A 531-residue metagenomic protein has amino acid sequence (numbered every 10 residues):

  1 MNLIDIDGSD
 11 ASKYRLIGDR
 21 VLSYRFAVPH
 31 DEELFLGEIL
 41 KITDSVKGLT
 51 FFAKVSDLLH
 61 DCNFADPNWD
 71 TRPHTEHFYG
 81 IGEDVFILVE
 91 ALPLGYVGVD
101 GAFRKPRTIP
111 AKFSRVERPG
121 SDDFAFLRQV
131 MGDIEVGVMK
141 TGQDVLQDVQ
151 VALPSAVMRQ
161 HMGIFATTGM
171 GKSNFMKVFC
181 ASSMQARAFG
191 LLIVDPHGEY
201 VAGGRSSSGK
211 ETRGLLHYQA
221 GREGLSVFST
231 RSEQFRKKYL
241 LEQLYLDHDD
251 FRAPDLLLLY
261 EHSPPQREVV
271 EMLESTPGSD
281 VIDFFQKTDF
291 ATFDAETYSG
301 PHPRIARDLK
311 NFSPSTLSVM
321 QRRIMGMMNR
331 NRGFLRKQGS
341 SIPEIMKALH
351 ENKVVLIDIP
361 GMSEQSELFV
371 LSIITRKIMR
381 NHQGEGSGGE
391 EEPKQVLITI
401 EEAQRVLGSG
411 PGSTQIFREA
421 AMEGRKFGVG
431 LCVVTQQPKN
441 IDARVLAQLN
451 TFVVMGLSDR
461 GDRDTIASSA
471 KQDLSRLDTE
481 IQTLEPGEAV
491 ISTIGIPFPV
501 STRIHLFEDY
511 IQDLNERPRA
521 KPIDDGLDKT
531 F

Functional and structural regions predicted by a protein language model:
M1-T167, N174-F179, E392-K394, S413-T414: Basic- and hydrophobic-enriched, low-structure N-terminal and domain-boundary segments that flank ATP-binding catalytic
L59-D61, G95-G98, R159, H197-V201 (+7 more regions): Conserved nucleotide-binding/hydrolysis micro-motifs of P-loop NTPases
D133-S229, A443, I491, I523-D524 (+1 more regions): Glycine-rich phosphate-binding loop of nucleotide-binding enzymes
G163-Q185, L371-G384, T414, A420: P-loop NTPase nucleotide-binding module
A188-L192, E351-V354, P393-L397, F427-C432: Loop/turn-to-beta-strand initiation segments
G198, A202-K210, T230-E419, E485 (+1 more regions): P-loop NTPase motor domains
A420-R503: Conserved ATP-driven motor cores of ASCE-family P-loop NTPases powering translocation/secretion/packaging/pilus
P486-F531: Conserved P-loop NTPase motor module
